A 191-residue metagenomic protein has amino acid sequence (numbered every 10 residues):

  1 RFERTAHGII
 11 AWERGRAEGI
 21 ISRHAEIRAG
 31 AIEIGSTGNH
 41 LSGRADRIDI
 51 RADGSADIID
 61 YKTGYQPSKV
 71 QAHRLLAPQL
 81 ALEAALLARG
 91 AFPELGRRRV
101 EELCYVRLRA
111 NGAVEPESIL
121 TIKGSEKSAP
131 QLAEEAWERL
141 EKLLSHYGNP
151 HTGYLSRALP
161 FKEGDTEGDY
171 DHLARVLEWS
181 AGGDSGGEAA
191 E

Functional and structural regions predicted by a protein language model:
R1-E191: RecB-family 4Fe-4S metal-dependent nuclease core
